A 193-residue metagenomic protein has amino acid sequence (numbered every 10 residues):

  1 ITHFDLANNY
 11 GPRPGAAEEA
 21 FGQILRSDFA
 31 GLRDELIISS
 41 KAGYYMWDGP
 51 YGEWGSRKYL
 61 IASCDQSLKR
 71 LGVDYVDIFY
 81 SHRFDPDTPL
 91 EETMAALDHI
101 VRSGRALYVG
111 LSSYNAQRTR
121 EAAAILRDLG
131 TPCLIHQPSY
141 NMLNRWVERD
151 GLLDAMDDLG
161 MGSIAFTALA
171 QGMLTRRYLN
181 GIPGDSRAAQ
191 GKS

Functional and structural regions predicted by a protein language model:
I1-L36, S40, R102: N-terminal binding-site loop/beta-alpha segment at the start of enzyme catalytic domains that lines or forms
F4, V76, V109: Glycine-centered flexible beta-alpha turn that most often forms the glycine-rich phosphate-binding loop
E18-L32, C64-K69, G151-G160: Short amphipathic alpha-helices and their capping/turn segments at secondary-structure boundaries
I24-I37, L68-G72, D98-R102, A123-G130: Acidic (Asp/Glu)-rich catalytic clusters
R33-M46, Q137-Y140: A short, structured active-site edge motif that brings together acidic residues
Y45-I61, H82-T88: Active-site mouth loops of central-metabolism enzymes
L68-T88: Active-site groove signature of glycoside hydrolases
F84-S193: Beta/alpha (TIM)-barrel catalytic core signal, keyed to glycine-rich beta->alpha loops juxtaposed to Asp/Glu that bind
